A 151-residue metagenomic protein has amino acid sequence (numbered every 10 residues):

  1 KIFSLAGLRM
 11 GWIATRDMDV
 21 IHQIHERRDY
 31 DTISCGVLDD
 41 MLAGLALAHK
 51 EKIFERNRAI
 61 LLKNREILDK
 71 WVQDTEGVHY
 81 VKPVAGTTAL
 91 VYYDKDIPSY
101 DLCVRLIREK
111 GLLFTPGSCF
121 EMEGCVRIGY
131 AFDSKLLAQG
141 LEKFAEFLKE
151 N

Functional and structural regions predicted by a protein language model:
K1-I2, M18-V20, A85-T87, D96 (+2 more regions): Short, solvent-exposed loop/turn segments at secondary-structure junctions
I2-L62, D69-W71: Conserved core segment of the aminotransferase class I/II
G11, A43, L61, L68 (+4 more regions): Generic structural signal for small/hydrophobic residues in well-ordered secondary structure, especially within
R16, A48, Y92-D94, A131-D133: Residue-level recognition of strand-loop junctions within catalytic nucleotide-signaling folds
G44, A59-D69, Y80-Y93, G124: Conserved glycine-rich beta-strand-loop-beta hairpin in the small C-terminal domain of fold type I
E76-Y80, L112-G117: A short linear hydrophobic-aromatic micro-motif
D96-I97, R105-F114, F120-N151: PLP-dependent enzyme catalytic core of the Aspartate aminotransferase-like
